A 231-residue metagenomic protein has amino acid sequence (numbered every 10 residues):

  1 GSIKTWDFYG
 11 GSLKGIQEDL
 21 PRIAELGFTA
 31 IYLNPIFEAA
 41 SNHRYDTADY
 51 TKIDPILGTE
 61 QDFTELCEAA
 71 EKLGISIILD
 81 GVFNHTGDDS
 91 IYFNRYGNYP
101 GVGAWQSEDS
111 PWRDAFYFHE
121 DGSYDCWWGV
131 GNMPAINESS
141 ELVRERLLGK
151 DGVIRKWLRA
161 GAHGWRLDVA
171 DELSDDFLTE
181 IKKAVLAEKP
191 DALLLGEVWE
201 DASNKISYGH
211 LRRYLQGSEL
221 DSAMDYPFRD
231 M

Functional and structural regions predicted by a protein language model:
G1-K14, D46-E60, V130-R146, A162-E172 (+1 more regions): The substrate-binding groove and active-site-proximal loops of carbohydrate-active enzymes, especially glycoside
G1-L79, T86, I91-R95: N-terminal structural segment of carbohydrate-active enzymes
I16, L20-L26, L66-L73, F93-Y99 (+2 more regions): An active-site-proximal structural segment forming one wall of the substrate-binding cleft that immediately precedes
F28-I36, Y50, S76-F83, R146-L173: Short acidic catalytic loops
E38, T47, K52-P55, R95 (+7 more regions): Generic structural "secondary-structure junction" signal
S41, D46-D49, I53, D89 (+7 more regions): Glycine-rich, flexible loop/turn motifs
C67-L73, H85, S90-G101, V153 (+2 more regions): Active-site-proximal helices and loops of the catalytic beta/alpha 8
I91-N137, R229-M231: Core domains of carbohydrate- and sulfate-ester-processing enzymes
